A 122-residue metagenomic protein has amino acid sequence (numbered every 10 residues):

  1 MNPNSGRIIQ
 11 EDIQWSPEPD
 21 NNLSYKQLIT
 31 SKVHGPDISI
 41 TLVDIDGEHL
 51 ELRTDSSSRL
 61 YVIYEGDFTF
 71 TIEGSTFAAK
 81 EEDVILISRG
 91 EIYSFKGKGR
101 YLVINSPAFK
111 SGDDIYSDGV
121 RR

Functional and structural regions predicted by a protein language model:
M1-I38, D118-R122: A short, N-terminal "cap"/entry segment at the start of jelly-roll beta-barrel domains of the cupin/DSBH fold
K26, S39-D55: Conserved short histidine dyad/triad with adjacent acidic residue
H34-D37, I45-H49, E65-D67, A108-F109: Short, charged/polar surface micro-motifs in flexible loops or helix N-caps
D37-S39, S57, K98: A structure-centric signal for secondary-structure junctions around beta-strands
D44-I45, T54-T71: Short, conserved beta-strand element in jelly-roll/cupin
D55-S56, I63, K80, S88 (+1 more regions): A short, compositionally biased micro-patch
E73-G90: Short acidic-glycine-tyrosine-enriched beta hairpin
R89-D114: Ligand-binding loop in jelly-roll beta-barrel domains
